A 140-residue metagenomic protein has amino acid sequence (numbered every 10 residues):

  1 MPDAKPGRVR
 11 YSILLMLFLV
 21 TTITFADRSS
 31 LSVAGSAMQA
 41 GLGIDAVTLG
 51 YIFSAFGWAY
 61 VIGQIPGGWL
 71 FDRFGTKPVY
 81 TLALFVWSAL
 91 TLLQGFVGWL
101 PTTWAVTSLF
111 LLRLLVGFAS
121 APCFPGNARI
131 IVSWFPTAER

Functional and structural regions predicted by a protein language model:
S12-A46: Extracytoplasmic
S29, F56-I65, A121: Residue-level signature of mid-helix packing/kink "hotspots" within the transmembrane helices of 12-pass Major
A37, G68-W69, R73: Membrane-interface helix termini in secondary transporters
V47, D72-R73, T102, S133: Membrane-helix boundary and inter-helical linker elements of multi-pass secondary transporters
I52-F53, L112: Hydrophobic positions within alpha-helical transmembrane segments of Major Facilitator Superfamily-type secondary
F85-T103: C-terminal ends and interior cores of transmembrane alpha-helices in multi-pass membrane transporters/permeases
L112-R140: Cytoplasmic helix-loop-helix junction between adjacent transmembrane helices in 12-TM secondary transporters
